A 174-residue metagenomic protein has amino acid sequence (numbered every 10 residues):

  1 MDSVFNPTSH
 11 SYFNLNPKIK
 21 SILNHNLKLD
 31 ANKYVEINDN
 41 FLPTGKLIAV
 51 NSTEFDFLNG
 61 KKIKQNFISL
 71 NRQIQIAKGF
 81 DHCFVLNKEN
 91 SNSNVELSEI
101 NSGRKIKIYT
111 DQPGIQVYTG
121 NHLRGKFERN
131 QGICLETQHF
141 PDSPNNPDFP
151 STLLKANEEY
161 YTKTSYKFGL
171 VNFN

Functional and structural regions predicted by a protein language model:
M1-N174: An exposed, glycine/acidic-rich loop-and-rim segment of catalytic or binding clefts
